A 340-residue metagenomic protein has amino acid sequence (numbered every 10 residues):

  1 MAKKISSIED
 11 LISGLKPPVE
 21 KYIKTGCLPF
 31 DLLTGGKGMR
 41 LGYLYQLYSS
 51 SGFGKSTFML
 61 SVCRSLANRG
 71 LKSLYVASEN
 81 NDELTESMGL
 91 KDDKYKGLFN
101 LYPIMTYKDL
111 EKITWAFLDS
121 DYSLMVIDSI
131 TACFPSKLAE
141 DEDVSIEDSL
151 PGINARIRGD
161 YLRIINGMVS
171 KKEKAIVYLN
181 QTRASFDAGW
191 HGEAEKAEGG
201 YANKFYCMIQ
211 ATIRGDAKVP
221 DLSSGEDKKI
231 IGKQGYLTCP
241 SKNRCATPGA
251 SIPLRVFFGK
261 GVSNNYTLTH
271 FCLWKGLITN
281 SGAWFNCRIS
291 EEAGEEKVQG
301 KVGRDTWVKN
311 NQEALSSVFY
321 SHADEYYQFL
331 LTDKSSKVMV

Functional and structural regions predicted by a protein language model:
M1-K16, L28, V219-V340: C-terminal regions of RecA-like/P-loop NTPase motor modules
A2-L98, T114-A116: The Walker A/P-loop phosphate-binding site
L44-Q46, K72, S123-V126, A175: Residue-level preference for the first positions of well-ordered beta-strands
Y45-L47, L74-V76, Y102, V177 (+1 more regions): Hydrophobic/aromatic beta-strand patches that form the interior of the parallel beta-sheet core in alpha/beta enzyme
G70, G89-F99, D141-P151, G192-G200: A short alpha->loop->secondary-structure connector
N81-E86, L110, C133-K137, D141 (+3 more regions): Switch/connector loops and helix/strand junctions flanking conserved nucleotide-binding motifs in nucleotide-processing
I104-K174: Phosphate-binding/switch loop-helix module in NTP-utilizing enzymes
P151-K275: Phosphate-binding/switch region of NTP-binding enzymes
